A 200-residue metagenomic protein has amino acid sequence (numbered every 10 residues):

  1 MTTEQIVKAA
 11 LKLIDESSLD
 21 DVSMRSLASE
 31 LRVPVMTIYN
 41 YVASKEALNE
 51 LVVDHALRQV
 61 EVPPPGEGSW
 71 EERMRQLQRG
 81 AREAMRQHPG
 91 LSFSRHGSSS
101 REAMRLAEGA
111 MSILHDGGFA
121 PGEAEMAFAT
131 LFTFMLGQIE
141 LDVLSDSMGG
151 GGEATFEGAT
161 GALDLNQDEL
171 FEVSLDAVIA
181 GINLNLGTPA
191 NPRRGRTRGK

Functional and structural regions predicted by a protein language model:
Q5, A47, Q76, R105 (+4 more regions): Amphipathic alpha-helical interaction segments
Q5, A9-A47, L51: Helix-turn-helix
S26-S29, R101-A107: Short acidic alpha-helix initiation/capping motifs at coil-to-helix transition points, especially at protein N-termini
V42, V52-V53, F128, M135: DNA major-groove recognition helix of helix-turn-helix
D54-Q59: Short, basic, alpha-helical segments at the C-terminal edge of helix-turn-helix-like DNA-binding modules
E61-R105, F128-L131: Hydrophobic alpha-helical connector segments
L106-A154, I182-L186: Hydrophobic alpha-helical bundle segments that form small-molecule/ligand-binding pockets
D116, L144-K200: C-terminal peripheral helix-coil segments that are non-catalytic and often amphipathic
